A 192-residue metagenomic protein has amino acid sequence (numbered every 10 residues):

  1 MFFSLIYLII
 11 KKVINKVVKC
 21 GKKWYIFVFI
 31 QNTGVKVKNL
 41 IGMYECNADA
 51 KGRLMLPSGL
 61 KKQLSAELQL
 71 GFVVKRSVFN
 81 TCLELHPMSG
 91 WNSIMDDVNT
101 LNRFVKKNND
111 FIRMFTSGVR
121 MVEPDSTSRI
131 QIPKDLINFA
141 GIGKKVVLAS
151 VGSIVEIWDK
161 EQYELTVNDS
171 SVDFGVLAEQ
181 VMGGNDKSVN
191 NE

Functional and structural regions predicted by a protein language model:
M1-E45, A50-R53, L60-T127, K134-E192: Flexible "stalk/tail and boundary" regions
